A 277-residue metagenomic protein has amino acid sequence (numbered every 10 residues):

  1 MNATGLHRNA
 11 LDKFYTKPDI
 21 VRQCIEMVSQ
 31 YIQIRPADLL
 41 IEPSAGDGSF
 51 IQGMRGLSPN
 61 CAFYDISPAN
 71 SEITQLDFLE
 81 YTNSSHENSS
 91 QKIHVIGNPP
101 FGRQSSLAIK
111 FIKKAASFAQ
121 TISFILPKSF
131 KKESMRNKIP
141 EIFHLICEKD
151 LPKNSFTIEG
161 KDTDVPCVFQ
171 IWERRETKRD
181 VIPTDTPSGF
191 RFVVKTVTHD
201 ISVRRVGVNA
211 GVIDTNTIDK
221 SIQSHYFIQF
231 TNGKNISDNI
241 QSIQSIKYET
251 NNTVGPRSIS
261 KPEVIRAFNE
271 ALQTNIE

Functional and structural regions predicted by a protein language model:
M1-E277: Class I S-adenosyl-L-methionine-dependent methyltransferase catalytic core
